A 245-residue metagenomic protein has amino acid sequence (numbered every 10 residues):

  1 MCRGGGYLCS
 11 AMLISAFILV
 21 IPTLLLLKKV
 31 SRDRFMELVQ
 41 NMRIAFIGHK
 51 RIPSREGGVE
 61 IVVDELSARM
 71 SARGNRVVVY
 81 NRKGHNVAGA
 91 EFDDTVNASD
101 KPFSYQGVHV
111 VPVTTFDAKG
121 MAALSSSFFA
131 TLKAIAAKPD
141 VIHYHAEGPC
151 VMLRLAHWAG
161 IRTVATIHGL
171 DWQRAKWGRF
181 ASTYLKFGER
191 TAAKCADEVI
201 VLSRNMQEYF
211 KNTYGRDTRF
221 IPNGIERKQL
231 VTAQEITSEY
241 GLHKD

Functional and structural regions predicted by a protein language model:
R34-H85, E91-D94, A134: N-terminal subdomain of nucleotide-sugar transferases
E37-M42, A233-D245: Nucleotide-sugar donor-binding and catalytic loop/hinge architecture of NDP-sugar-dependent glycosyltransferases
Y105-L132, R174-A181: A short, charged, and often flexible helix/loop element on the N-terminal side of the glycosyltransferase catalytic
A118-G120, P139, C150-V151, V164-A181 (+2 more regions): A short, histidine- and acid-enriched strand-loop-helix "catalytic/donor-clamping" loop that lines the nucleotide-sugar
L132-I135, S182-V199: Membrane-proximal helix-turn-helix segments that form the acceptor-binding/catalytic region of lipid-linked
Y144-P149: Short His-centered aromatic/hydrophobic patch
K176, N212, I225-Y240: Acidic anion/phosphate-binding donor-loop and adjacent secondary structure in glycosyltransferase catalytic cores
N205, G224: Carbohydrate-associated surface elements
